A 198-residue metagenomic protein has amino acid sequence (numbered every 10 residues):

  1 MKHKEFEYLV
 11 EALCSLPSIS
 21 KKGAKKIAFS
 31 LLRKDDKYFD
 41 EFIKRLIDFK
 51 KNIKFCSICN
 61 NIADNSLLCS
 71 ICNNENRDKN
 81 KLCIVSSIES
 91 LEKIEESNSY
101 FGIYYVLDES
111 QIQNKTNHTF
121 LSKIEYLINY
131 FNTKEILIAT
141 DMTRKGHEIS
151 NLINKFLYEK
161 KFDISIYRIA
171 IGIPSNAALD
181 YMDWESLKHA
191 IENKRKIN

Functional and structural regions predicted by a protein language model:
M1-P17: Extended, structured, electrostatic nucleic-acid-contact surfaces
I53, S66, K81: Residues immediately within or flanking Cys/His clusters that coordinate Zn2+ in small zinc-binding modules
C56-C59, C69-C72: Short cysteine-rich clusters marking metal-coordination/redox-active sites
A63-N65, R77: Short functional micro-motifs and their immediate structural scaffolds
V85, T133-G146: Acidic beta-strand-to-loop metal/phosphate-binding motif
G146-Y158: Short Gly/Thr/Asp-enriched flexible loops that form oxyanion-binding sites at enzyme active sites
D163-I171, S175-N198: Conserved phosphate-handling catalytic cores of large alpha/beta enzymes
